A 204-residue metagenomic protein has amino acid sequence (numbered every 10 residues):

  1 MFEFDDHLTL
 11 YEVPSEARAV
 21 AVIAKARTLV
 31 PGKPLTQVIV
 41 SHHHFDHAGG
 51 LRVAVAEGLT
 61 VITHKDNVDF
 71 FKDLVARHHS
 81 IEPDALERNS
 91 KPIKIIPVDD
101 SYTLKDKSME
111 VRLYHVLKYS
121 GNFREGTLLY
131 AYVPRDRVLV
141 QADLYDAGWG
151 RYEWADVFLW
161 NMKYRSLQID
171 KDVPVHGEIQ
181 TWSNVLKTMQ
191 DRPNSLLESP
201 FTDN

Functional and structural regions predicted by a protein language model:
M1-T28, L128-D146: Conserved beta-strand hairpin/beta-sheet module of binuclear metal-dependent hydrolase folds, prominently
L8, Q37-V38, L139, D172: Hydrophobic "anchor" residues on beta-strands that sit immediately upstream of conserved functional sites
E12, H42, A54, V61 (+3 more regions): Divalent metal-coordination and catalytic microenvironments
A17-I62, R165-D170: Active-site metal-binding motif and surrounding structural segment of the metallo-beta-lactamase
R18, H43-A48, V68-K72, D146-W149 (+1 more regions): Active-site environment of divalent metal-dependent phosphoester hydrolases
E57, D66-S120, G126, Y164-R165: Metallo-beta-lactamase
E153-L159: Charged helix-capping and loop-helix junction motifs
L159-N204: Divalent-metal (often Zn2+) His-rich catalytic cores of metallo-beta-lactamase-fold enzymes
